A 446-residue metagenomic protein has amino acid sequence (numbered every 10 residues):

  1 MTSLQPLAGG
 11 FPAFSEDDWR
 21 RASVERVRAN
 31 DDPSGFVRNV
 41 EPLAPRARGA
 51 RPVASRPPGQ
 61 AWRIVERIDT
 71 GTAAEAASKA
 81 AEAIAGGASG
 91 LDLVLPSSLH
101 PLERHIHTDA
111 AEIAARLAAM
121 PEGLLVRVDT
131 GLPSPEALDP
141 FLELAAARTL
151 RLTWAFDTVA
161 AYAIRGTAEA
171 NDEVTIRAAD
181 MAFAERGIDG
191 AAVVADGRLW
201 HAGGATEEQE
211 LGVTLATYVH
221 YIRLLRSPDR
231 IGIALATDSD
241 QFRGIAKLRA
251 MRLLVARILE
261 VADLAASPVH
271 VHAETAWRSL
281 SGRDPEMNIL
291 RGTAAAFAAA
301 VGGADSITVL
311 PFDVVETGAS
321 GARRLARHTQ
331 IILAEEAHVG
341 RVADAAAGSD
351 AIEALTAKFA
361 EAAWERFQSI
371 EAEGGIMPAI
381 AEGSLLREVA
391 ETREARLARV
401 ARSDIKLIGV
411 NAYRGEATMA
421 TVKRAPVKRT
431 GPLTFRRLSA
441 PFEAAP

Functional and structural regions predicted by a protein language model:
M1-A236, D240, G318, A440-A445: Catalytic alpha/beta active-site cores
T2, R324-P446: Catalytic-core signal marking the mid-to-C-terminal active-site face
R38-E41, R198-W200, G232-D238, P268-R278 (+3 more regions): A glycine-rich phosphate-binding loop feature that marks nucleotide/adenosyl-phosphate handling sites
P42, G87, V255, G302 (+3 more regions): Conserved, mostly hydrophobic/aromatic
A54-S55, P101-L117, A236-V342: Second-shell residues forming the walls of enzyme active-site clefts
V65, D92, R127, V194 (+8 more regions): Structured core elements
A191-V219, V301-A347, A351-F359, A363: Mobile "lid/hinge" segments at catalytic clefts and subdomain interfaces of large enzymes
T206-E210, S239-A250, W277-L290, T317-A326 (+2 more regions): Short glycine/threonine-rich loop-to-helix capping motif typified by GTGT followed within a few residues by an Asp-Pro
